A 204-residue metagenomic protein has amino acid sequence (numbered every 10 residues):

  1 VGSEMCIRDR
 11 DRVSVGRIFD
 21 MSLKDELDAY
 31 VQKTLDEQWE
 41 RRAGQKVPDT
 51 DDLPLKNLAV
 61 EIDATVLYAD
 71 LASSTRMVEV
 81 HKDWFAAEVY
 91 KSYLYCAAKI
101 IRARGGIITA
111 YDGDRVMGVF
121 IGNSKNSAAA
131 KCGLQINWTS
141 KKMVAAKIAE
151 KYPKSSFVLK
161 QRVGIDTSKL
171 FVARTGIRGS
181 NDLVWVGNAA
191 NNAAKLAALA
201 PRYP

Functional and structural regions predicted by a protein language model:
V1-I7: Short, small-residue-biased leader/transition segments that mark boundaries at the very start of proteins
R8-E61: Regulatory cytosolic signal-relay segments
L53-K131: Catalytic NTP-binding/metal-coordinating core of nucleotidyl cyclase/transferase enzymes
K82, V116-L159: Short helix/loop segment flanking the catalytic signature motif in cyclic-nucleotide metabolism enzymes
G113, I136, V163-I165: Structural scaffold positions in well-ordered secondary structure
I121-N126, R162-N181: Catalytic strand-loop-helix junctions within cyclic-nucleotide turnover domains
I148-K154, V163-K169, A197-P204: A short beta-strand->alpha-helix segment at the C-terminal rim of the class III nucleotidyl cyclase catalytic domain
V172-A197: Catalytic-core segments of nucleotide cyclases and related cyclic-nucleotide turnover enzymes
